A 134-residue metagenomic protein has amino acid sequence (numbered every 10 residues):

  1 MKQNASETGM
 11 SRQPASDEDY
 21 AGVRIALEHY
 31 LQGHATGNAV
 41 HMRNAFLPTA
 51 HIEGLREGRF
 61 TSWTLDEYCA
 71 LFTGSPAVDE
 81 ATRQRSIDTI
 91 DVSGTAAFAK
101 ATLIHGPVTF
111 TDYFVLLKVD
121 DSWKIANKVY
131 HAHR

Functional and structural regions predicted by a protein language model:
M1-V40, N44-P48, F60-D66: Short, low-complexity N-terminal intrinsically disordered segments enriched in polar/charged residues
K2, T109-R134: Short beta-strand edge/turn micro-motifs at domain boundaries
Q3, S16-E18, G37, V78 (+3 more regions): Intrinsic-disorder/low-complexity regions
D19-G22, H51-T109: Surface-exposed, charged secondary-structure patches
I25, A35, A39, H51 (+3 more regions): Short linear sequence elements within intrinsically disordered, low-complexity coil regions
F46, L103-H105, V129-Y130: Short beta-strand segments enriched in hydrophobic/aromatic residues within well-folded beta-rich domains
A50-H51, R134: Short secondary-structure capping/turn micro-motifs that flank functional sites
